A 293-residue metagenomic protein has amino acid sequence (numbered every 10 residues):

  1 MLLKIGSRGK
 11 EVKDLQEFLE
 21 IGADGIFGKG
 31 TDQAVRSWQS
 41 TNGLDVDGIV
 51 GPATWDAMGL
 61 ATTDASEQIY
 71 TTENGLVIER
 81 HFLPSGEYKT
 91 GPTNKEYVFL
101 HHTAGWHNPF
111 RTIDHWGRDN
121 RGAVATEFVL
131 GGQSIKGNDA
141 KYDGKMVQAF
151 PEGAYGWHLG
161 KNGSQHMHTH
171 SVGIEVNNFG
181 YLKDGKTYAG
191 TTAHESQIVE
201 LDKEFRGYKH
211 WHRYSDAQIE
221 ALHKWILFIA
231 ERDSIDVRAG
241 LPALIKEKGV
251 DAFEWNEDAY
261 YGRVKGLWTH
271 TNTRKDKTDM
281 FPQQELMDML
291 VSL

Functional and structural regions predicted by a protein language model:
L2-L60: Short acidic, glycine/serine/threonine-rich helix-capping segments at coil-helix boundaries
R8, A104-G105, T273-R274: Short polar catalytic/cofactor-binding loops
A23, V46, R232-A252: Surface-exposed patches in mature extracellular/periplasmic domains of secreted proteins
T41-V46, D64, R274-D279: Secretory-pathway/luminal and periplasmic proteins that interact with or process carbohydrate-rich
D56, L60-V77, F82: Intrinsically disordered, low-complexity, Pro/Ser/Thr/Asn/Gly/Ala-rich spacer/linker segments adjacent to signal
T72-D236: Active-site-adjacent loop/helix surface patches within enzyme catalytic domains that shape the substrate-binding cleft
G190-D202, G240-Y260: Charged, glycine/proline-rich intrinsically disordered loops and linkers
A252-L293: Short, low-complexity, polybasic intrinsically disordered segments
